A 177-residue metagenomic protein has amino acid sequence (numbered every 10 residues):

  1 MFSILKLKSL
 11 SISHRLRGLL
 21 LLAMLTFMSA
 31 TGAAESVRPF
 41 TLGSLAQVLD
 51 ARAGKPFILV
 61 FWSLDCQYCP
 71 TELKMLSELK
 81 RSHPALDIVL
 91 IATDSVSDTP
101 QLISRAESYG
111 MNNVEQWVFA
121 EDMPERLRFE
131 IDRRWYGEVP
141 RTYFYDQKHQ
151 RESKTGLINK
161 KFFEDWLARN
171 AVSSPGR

Functional and structural regions predicted by a protein language model:
F2-L20: Bacterial N-terminal signal peptides that target proteins for export
R17-S29: Bacterial N-terminal signal peptides
A30-L49, N113: N-terminal "domain-start" segment that seeds a small globular fold
A51-Q67: Short active-site neighborhood of thiol/selenol oxidoreductases, capturing the structured segment around
C66-C69, T142: The canonical Cys-X-X-Cys-His
T71-Y109, P124-L127: Structural microenvironment flanking redox-active thiols in thiol-disulfide oxidoreductases
A106-V139: Short, internal strand/loop/helix patches that form the active-site neighborhood or redox-interaction surface
V139-R177: Thiol-/selenol-based redox modules, centered on thioredoxin-like and closely related oxidoreductase domains
